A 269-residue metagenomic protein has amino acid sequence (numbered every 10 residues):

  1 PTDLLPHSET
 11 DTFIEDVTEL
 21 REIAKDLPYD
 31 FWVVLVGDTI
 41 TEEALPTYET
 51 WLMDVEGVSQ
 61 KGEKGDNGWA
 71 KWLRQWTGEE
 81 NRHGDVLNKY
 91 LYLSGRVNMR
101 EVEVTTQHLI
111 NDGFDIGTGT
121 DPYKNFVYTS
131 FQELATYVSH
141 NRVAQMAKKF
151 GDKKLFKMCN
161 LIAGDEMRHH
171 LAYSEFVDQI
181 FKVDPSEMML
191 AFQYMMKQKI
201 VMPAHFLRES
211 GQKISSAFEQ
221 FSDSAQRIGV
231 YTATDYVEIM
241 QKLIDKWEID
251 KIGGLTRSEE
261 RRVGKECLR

Functional and structural regions predicted by a protein language model:
P1-K265, R269: Non-heme di-metal
